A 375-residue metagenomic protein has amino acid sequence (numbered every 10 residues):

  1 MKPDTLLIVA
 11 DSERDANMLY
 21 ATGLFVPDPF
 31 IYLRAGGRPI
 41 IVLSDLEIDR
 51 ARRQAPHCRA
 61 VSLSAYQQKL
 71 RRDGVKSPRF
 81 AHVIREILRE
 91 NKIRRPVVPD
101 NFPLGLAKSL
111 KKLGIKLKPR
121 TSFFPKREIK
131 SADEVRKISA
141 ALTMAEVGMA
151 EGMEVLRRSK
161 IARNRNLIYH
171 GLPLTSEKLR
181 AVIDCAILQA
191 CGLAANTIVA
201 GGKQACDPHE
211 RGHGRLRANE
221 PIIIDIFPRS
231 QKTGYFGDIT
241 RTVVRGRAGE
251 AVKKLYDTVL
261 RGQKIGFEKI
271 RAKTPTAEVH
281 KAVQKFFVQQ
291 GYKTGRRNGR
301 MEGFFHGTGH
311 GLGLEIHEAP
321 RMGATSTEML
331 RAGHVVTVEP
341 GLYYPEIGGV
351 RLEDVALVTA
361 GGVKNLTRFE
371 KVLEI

Functional and structural regions predicted by a protein language model:
M1-I375: Active-site neighborhoods and metal-handling regions in enzymes and metal-associated proteins
